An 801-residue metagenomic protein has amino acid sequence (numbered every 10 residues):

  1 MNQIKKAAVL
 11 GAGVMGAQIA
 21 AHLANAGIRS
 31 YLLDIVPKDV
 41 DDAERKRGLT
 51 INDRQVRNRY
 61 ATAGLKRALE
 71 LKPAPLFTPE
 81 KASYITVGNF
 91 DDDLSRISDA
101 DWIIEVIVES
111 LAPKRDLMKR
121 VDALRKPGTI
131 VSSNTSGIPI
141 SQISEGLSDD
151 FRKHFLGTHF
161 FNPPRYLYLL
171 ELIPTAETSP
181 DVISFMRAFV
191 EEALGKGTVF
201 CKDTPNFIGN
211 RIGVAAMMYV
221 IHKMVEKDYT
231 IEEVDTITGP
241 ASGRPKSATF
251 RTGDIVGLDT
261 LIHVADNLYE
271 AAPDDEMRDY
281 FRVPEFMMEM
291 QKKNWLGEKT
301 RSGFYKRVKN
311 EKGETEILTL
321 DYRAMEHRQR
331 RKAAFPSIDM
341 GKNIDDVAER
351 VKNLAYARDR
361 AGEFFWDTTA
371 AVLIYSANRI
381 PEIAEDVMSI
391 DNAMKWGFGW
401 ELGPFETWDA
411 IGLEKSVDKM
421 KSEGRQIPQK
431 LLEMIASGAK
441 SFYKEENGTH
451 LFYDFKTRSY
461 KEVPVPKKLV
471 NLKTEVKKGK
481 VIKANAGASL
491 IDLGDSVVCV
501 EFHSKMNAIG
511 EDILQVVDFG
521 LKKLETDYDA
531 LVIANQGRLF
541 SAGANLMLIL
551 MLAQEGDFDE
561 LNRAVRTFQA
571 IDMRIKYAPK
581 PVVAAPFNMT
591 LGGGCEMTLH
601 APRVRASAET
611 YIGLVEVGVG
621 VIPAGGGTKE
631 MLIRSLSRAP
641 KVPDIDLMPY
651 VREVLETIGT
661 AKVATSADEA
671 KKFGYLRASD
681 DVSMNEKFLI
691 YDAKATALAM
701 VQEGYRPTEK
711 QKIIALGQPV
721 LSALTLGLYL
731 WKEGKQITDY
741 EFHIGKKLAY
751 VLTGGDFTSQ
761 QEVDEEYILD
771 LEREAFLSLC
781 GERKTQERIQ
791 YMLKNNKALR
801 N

Functional and structural regions predicted by a protein language model:
M1-L531, N535-R538, M547-K580, F587-G594 (+4 more regions): N-terminal glycine-rich phosphate-binding loop for ADP-containing cofactors
A542-A544: Extended, composition-driven regions rather than compact fold-specific motifs
